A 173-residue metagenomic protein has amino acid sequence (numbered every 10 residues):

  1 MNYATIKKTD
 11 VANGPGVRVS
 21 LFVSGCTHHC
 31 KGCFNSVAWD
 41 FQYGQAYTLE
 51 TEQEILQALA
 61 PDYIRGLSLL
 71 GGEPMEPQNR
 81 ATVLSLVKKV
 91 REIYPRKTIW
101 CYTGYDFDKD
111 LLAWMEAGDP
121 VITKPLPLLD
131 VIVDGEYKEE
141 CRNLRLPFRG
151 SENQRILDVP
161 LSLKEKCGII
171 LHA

Functional and structural regions predicted by a protein language model:
M1-F22, T27, K31, N35-Q42 (+1 more regions): N-terminal [4Fe-4S]-dependent radical SAM core
M1-Y3, V17, N35-C101, Y105-M115 (+1 more regions): Conserved Radical SAM active-site core
M75, E139-E140: Glycine-rich nucleotide phosphate-binding loop and flanking beta-alpha elements of Rossmann-like dinucleotide-binding
L86-R91, R142-A173: P-loop/Walker A phosphate-binding loop and immediately adjacent motor/lid segment at beta-alpha junctions
D130: Receiver (REC) domain switch/active-site residues of two-component response regulators
